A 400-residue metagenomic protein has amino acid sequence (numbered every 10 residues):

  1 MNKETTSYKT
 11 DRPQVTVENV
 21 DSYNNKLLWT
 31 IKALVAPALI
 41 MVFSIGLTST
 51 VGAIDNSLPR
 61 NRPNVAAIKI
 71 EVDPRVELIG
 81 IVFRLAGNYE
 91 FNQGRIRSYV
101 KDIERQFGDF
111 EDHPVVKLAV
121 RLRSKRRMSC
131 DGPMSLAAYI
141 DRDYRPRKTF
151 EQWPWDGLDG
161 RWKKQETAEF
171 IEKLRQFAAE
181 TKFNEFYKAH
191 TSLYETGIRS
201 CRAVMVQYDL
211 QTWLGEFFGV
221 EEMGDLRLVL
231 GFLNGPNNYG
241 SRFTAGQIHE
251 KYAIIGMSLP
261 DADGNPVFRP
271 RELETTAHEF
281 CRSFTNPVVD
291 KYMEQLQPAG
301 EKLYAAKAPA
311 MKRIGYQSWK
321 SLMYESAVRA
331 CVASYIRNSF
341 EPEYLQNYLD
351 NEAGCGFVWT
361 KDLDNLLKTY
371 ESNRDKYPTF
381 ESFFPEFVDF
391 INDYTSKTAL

Functional and structural regions predicted by a protein language model:
L34-G46: Bacterial N-terminal signal peptides
I54-Y144, F357-T360, Y377: N-terminal mature-domain "stem" immediately C-terminal to a signal peptide or N-terminal signal-anchor/transmembrane
D156, G240-P270: Active-site scaffold of zinc-dependent metalloenzymes
H190-E250: Auxiliary, metal-adjacent structural segments of Zn-dependent hydrolase domains
T196-V204, R271, R313-W319: Second-shell loop/turn segments in exported
P270-K291: Active-site recognition of the HExxH zinc-binding catalytic motif
P287-R313: Post-HEXXH active-site segment of zinc metalloproteases
A330-L400: Pan-zinc metallopeptidase signature
